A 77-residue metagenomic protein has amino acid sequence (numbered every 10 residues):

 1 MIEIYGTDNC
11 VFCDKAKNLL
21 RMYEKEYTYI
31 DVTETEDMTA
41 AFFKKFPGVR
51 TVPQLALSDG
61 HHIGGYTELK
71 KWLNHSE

Functional and structural regions predicted by a protein language model:
M1-K25: Local sequence-structure signature of Cys/Sec-based thiol-disulfide redox active-site neighborhoods
G6, D31-V32, E36, D59: Short loop or secondary-structure boundary microenvironments that flank and position key functional residues
V11-D14, D37, G64: Residues that form or flank phosphate/diphosphate-binding pockets in enzymes that use nucleotide phosphates
E24, A56-L57: Short glycine-enriched loop/turn motifs at secondary-structure junctions
Y27-Y29, H62: Conserved beta-strand scaffold positions in the cores of enzyme catalytic domains, especially in NTP/NDP-utilizing
V32-V49, H75-S76: Thioredoxin-like thiol-disulfide oxidoreductase module
F46-A56, Y66: Structural micro-motif
L57-E77: Non-catalytic, surface beta->alpha helical segment in thiol-disulfide oxidoreductase systems
